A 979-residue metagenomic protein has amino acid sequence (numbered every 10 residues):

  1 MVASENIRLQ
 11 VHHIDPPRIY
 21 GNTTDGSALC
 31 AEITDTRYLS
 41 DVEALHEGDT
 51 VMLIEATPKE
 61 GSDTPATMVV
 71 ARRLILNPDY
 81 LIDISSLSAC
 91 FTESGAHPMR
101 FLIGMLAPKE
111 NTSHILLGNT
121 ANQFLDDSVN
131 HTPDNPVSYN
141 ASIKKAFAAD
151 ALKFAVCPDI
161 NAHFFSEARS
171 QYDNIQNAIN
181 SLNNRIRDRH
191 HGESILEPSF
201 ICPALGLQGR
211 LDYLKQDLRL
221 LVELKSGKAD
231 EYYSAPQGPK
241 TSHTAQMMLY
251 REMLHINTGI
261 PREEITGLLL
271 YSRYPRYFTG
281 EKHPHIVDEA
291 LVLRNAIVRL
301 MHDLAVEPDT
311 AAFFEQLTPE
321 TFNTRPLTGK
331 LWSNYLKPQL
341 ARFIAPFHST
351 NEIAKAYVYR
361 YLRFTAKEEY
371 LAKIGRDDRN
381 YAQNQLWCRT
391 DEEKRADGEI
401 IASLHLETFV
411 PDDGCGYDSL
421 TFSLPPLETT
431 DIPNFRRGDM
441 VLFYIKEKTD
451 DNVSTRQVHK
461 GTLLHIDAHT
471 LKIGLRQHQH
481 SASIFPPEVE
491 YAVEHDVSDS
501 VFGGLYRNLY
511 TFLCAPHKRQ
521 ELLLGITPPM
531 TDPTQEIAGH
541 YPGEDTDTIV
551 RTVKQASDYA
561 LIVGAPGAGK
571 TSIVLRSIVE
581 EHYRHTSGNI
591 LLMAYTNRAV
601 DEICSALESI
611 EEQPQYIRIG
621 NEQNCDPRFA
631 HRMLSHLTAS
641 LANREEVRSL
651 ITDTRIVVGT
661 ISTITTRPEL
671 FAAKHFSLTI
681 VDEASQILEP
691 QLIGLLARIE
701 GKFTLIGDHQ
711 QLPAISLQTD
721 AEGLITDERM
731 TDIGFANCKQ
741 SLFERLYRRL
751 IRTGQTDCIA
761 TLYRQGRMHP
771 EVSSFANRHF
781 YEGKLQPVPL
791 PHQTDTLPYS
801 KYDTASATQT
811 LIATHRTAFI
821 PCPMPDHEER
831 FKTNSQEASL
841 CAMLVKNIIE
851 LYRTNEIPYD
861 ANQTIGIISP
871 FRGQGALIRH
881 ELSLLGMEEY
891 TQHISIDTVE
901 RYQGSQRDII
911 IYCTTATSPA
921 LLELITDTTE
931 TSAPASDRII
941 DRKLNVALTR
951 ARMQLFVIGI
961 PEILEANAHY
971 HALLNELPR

Functional and structural regions predicted by a protein language model:
M1-R18, A312-T449, R816, S835 (+2 more regions): Accessory interdomain/linker segments of ATP-dependent helicases and helicase-like nucleic-acid enzymes that mediate
V2-L218, A245: Metal-dependent nuclease catalytic cores that hydrolyze phosphodiester bonds in DNA/RNA, characterized by
T24-H46, H191-V298: Mg2+/Mn2+-dependent nuclease catalytic core
T34-V42, S419-D431, I894-I896: Short alpha-helix capping/helix-loop boundary micro-motifs
L45-I54, P236-L270, D439-I445, G694-R698 (+1 more regions): Metal-dependent nuclease catalytic cores in nucleic-acid-processing enzymes, especially RNase H-like/related
T92, H97-R100, T241, L270-R276 (+6 more regions): Pre-ATPase regulatory/linker segments immediately N-terminal to the P-loop/RecA-like helicase/translocase core
R476-V657, K784-T854, Q863, R872: ASCE P-loop NTPase motor cores of helicases and related translocases
R584-G588, Y595-R598, R648, S662-V681 (+1 more regions): Conserved helicase motor core of SF1/SF2 NTP-dependent helicases
